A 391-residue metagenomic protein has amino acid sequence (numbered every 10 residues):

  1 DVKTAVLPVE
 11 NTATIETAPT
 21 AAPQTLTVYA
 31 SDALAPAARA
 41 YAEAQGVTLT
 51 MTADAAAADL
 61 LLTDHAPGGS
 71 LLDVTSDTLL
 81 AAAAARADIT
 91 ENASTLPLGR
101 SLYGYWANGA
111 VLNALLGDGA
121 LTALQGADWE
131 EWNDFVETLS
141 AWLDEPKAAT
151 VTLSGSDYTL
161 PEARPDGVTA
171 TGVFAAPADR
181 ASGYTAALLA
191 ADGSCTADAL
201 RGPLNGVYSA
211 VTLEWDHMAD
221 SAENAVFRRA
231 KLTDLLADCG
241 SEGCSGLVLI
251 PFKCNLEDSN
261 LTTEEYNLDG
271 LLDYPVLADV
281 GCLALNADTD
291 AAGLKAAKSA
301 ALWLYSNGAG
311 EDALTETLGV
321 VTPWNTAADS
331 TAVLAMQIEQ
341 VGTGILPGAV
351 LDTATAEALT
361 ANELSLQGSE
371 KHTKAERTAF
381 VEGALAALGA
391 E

Functional and structural regions predicted by a protein language model:
D1-A18, T322-E391: Conserved C-terminal helix/tail region of periplasmic/extracytoplasmic solute-binding proteins
D1-P67, L385-E391: Conserved N-terminal structural module of periplasmic/extracytoplasmic solute-binding proteins
E10-A18, D64-G104, D166-G167, L249-P251 (+1 more regions): Hinge/lid segment of periplasmic solute-binding proteins
V28-A33, T63-A66, A176-D179, K231-L232 (+1 more regions): Structural motif
A44-I89, V226, S241-G246: Extracytoplasmic "Venus flytrap"/periplasmic binding protein-like
M51-D54, D88-S182, G193-A219, T289-D290: Helix-loop-helix "hinge/cap" segment bordering the ligand-binding cleft or interdomain interface
Y184-A291: Extracytoplasmic/periplasmic substrate-binding proteins
G281-T355: Mature extracytoplasmic/periplasmic domains
